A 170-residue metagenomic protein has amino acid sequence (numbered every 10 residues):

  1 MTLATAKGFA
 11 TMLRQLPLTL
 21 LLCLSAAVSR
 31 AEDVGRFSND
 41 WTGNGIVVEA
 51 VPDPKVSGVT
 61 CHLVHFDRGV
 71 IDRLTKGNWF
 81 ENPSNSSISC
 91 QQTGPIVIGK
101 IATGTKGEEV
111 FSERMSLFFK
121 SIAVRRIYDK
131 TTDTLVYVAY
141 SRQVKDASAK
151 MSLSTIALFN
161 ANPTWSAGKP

Functional and structural regions predicted by a protein language model:
A4-P17: Bacterial N-terminal signal peptides that target proteins for export
P17-S25: Bacterial N-terminal signal peptides
A27-A31: Sec/Tat signal peptide C-region and signal peptidase I cleavage site
E32-S89: N-terminal secretory signal peptides
N85-G104: A low-complexity, Ser/Thr/Gly/Pro-enriched, surface-exposed linker/loop concept that marks segments flanking
I98-P170: Low-complexity intrinsically disordered segments
